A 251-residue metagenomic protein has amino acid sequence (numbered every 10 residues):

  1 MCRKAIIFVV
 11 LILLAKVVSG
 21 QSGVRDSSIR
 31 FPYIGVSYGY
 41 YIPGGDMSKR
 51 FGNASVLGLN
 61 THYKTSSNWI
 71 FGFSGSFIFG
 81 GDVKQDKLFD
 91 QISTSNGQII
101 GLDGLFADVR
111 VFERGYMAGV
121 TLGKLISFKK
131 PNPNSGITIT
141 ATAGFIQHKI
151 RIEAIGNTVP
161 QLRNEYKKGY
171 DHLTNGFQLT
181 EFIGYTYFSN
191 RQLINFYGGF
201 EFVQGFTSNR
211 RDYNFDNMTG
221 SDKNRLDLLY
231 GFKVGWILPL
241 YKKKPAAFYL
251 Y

Functional and structural regions predicted by a protein language model:
L14-V17: N-terminal signal peptide c-region/cleavage motif recognized by signal peptidases
G20-I70, I78, G235, P239 (+1 more regions): Short glycine/proline- and aromatic-enriched beta-strand/turn motifs that initiate or cap beta-hairpins
Q21-R30, S67-N68, S127-G136, F188-F196 (+1 more regions): Short loop/turn motifs that connect adjacent beta-strands in outer-membrane beta-barrel proteins
R30, N53-L57, F112-A118, S135 (+3 more regions): Residues that define the transmembrane beta-barrel architecture of outer-membrane proteins
V36-Y38, L59-Y63, G75, V120-K124 (+4 more regions): Residues on the lipid-exposed face of transmembrane beta-strands in outer-membrane beta-barrel proteins
Y41-P43, I78-D82, L125-S127, G144-I150 (+3 more regions): Structural signature of outer-membrane beta-barrel domains
G45-R50, D82-G115, H148-G176, T207-L229: Extracellular/periplasm-exposed beta-strand and loop segments of Gram-negative cell-envelope proteins, dominated by
E181, Y187-Y251: Predominantly the C-terminal beta-signal and adjacent terminal strand-loop region of outer-membrane beta-barrel
